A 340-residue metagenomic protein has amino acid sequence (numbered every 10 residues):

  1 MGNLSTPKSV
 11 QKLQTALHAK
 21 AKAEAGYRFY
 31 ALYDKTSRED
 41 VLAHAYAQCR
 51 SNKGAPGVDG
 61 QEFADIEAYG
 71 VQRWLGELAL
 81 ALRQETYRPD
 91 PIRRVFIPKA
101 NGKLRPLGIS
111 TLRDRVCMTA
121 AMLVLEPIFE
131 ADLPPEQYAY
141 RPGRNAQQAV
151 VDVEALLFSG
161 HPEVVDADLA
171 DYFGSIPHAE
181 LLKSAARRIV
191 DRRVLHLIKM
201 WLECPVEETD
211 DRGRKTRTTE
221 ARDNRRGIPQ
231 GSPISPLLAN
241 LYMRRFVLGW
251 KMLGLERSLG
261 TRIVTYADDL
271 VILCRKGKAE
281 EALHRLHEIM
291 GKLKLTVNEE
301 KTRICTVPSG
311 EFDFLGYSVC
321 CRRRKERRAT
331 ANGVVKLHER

Functional and structural regions predicted by a protein language model:
M1-Q72: Non-catalytic, polymerase-adjacent accessory regions of viral genome-replication enzymes
A45-C49, A120, L197-L202: Short alpha-helical scaffolding segments that buttress acidic/His motifs in well-ordered protein cores
E67, T111, I272-K276: Short beta-strand-to-loop capping motifs
W74-E77, A81-F96, A100, D132-V307 (+1 more regions): Conserved polymerase palm-domain catalytic core
F96, N101-S110, M118: Glycine-rich active-site/cofactor-binding loop and its immediate structural neighborhood
L112-M122, A146, V150, E154: Duplex nucleic acid-engaging cores and interfaces of nucleic-acid transaction enzymes
T119-Q137: Electropositive, glycine- and tryptophan-enriched low-complexity nucleic-acid-binding patches
Y317-R340: Active-site and adjacent loop segments of nucleotide-processing enzymes that use two-metal-ion phosphate chemistry
